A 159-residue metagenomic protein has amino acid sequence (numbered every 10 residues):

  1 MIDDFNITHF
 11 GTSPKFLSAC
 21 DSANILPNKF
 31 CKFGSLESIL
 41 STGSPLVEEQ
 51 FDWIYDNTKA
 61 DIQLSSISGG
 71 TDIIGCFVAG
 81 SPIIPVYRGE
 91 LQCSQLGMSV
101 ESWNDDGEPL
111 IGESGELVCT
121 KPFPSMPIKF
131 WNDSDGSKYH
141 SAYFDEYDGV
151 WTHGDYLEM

Functional and structural regions predicted by a protein language model:
F5, C31-G34, G112, W151: Structured loop/turn residues at beta-strand edges in well-structured enzyme cores
I7-T12, D21-V86, S99, D106: Gly/Ser/Thr-rich phosphate-binding loop
K15-S18, S125: Alpha-helix/helix-capping structural signal
S68, E90-Q92, P109-L110, Y156: Replace "in large, NTP-powered and nucleic-acid-processing enzymes" with "in large, NTP-powered factors and other
I84-E90, A142-D145: Short, P/G- and charge-enriched loop/turn segments at secondary-structure junctions
L91-G97, W151: Short coil-to-beta-strand transition motifs
E108-I111, V118-M159: Conserved ATP-binding/catalytic segment of the ANL
